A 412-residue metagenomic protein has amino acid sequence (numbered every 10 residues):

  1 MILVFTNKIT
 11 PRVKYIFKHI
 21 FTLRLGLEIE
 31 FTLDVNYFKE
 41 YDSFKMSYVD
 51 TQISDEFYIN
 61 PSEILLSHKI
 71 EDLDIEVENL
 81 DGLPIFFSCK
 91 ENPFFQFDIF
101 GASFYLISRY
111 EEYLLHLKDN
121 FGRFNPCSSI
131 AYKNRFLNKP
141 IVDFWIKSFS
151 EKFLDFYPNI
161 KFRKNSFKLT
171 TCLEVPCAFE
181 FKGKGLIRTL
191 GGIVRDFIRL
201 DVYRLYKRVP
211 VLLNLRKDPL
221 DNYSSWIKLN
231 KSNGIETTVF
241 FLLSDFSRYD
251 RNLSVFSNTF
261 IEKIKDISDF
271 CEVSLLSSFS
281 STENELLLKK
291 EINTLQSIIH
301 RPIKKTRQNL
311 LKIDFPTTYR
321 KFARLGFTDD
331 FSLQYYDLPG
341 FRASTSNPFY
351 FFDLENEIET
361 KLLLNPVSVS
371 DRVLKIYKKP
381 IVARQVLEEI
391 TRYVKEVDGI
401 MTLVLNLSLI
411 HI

Functional and structural regions predicted by a protein language model:
V4, N134-P140, V209-P219, R248-S254 (+3 more regions): The substrate-binding groove and active-site-proximal loops of carbohydrate-active enzymes, especially glycoside
P11, Y15-F87, F144, S148 (+7 more regions): Active-site-adjacent pocket scaffolds in enzyme catalytic domains
F100-R199, R204: N-terminal pre-catalytic segment of deacetylase/amide-hydrolase enzymes
K118-C127, T171-C177, F240-S244, N365-S370 (+1 more regions): Short loop/turn segments at strand-loop or loop-helix junctions that form parts of catalytic or ligand-binding pockets
L169-L173, T237-V239, V273-L276, K304-Q308 (+3 more regions): Hydrophobic faces of well-ordered beta-strands that scaffold small-molecule active sites in alpha/beta enzyme cores
C177, V202-R204, S224-D314: Metal-dependent polysaccharide deacetylase catalytic core of the NodB/CE4 family, i.e., the active-site-bearing domain
I410-I412: Conserved small/polar residues in nucleotide/adenosyl-binding loops
